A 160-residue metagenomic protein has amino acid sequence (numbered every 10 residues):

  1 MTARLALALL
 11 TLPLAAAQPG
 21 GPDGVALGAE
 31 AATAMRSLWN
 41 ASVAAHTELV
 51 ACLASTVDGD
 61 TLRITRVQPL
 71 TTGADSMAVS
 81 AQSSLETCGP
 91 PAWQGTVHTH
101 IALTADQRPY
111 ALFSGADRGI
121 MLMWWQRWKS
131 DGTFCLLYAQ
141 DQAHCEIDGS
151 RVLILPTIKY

Functional and structural regions predicted by a protein language model:
R4-P13: Bacterial N-terminal signal peptides
A16-W93, I101-Y160: Conserved beta-strand-loop surface patch within small alpha/beta domains used for substrate/adaptor or ligand engagement
